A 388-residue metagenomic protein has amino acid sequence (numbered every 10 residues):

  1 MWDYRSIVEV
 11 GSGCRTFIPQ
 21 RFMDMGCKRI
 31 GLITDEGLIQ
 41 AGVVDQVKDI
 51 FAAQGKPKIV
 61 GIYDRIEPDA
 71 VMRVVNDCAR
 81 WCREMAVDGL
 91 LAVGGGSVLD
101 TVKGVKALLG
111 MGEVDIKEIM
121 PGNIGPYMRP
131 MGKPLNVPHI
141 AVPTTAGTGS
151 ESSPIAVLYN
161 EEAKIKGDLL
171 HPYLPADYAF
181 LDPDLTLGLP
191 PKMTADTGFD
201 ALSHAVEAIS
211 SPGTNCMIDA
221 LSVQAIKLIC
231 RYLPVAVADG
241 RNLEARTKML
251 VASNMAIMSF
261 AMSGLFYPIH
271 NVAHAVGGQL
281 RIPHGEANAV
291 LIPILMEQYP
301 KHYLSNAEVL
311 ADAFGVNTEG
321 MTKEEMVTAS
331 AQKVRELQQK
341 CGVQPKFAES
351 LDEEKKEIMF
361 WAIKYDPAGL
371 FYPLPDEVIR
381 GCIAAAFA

Functional and structural regions predicted by a protein language model:
M1-Y63, P345: An N-terminal, well-structured beta->alpha segment
R15-I18, Q40-V43, M72-R73, S97-V102 (+4 more regions): Short glycine/serine/threonine-rich phosphate/pyrophosphate-binding segments that cradle anionic phosphate groups
G31-L32, G89-L91, I140: Conserved beta-strand elements of the Class I
I39, V43-K117, V235-R246: N-terminal small/polar loop signature for handling phosphorylated ligands or for N-terminal nucleophile
M111-T214, V309: A glycine/threonine-rich phosphate-anchoring loop and its flanking beta-alpha core in nucleotide/phosphate-binding
Y173, N317-A388: C-terminal charged capping/lid subdomain of soluble metabolic enzymes
A208-K333: Active-site segments that bind and position negatively charged phosphate/pyrophosphate groups
